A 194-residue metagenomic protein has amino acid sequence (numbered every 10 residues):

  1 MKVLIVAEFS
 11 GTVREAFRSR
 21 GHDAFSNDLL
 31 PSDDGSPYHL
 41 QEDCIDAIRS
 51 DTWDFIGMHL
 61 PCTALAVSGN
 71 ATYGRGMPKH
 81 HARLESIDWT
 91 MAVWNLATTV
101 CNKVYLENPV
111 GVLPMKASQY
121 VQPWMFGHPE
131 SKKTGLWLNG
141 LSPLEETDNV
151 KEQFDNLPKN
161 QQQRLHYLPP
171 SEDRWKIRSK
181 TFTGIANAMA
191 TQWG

Functional and structural regions predicted by a protein language model:
M1-G194: Conserved active-site and SAM-binding loop architecture of S-adenosyl-L-methionine-dependent nucleic-acid
